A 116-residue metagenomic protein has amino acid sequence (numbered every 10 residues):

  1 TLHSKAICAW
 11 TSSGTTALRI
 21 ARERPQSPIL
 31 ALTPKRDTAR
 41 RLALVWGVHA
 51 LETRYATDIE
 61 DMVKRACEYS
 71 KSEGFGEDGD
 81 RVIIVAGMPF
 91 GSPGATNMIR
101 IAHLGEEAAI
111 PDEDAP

Functional and structural regions predicted by a protein language model:
T1-P25, L30-R81, G87-P116: ATP-dependent carboxylate/acyl-activation modules
